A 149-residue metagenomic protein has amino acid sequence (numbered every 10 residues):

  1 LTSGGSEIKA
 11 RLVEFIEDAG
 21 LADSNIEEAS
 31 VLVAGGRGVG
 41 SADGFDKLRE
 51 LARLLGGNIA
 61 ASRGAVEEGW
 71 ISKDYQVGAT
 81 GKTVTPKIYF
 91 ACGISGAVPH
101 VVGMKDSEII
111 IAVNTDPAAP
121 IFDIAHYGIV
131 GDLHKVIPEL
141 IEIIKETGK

Functional and structural regions predicted by a protein language model:
L1-K149: N-terminal glycine-rich FAD/FM-binding segment characteristic of electron-transfer flavoproteins
